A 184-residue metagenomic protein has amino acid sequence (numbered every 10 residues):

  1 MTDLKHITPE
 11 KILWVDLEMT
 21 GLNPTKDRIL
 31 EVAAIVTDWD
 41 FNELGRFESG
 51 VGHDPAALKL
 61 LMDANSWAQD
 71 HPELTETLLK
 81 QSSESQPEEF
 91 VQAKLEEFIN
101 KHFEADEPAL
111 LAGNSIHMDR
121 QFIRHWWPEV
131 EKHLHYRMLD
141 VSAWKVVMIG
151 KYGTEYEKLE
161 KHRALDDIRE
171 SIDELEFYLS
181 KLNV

Functional and structural regions predicted by a protein language model:
T2, D119, W144-V146: Short, motif-level signal for alpha-helix interfacial/capping segments enriched in acidic residues and aromatics/proline
T2-V15, M19-L111: Conserved non-catalytic scaffold segment of RNase H-like nuclease domains
D16-E18, D38, D119, D140 (+1 more regions): Acidic active-site catalytic centers that drive phospho-/nucleotidyl reactions and related ester hydrolyses
S83, Y136, E160-R163: Pocket-edge positions in alpha/beta enzyme catalytic cores
F90-A93, E97, S142, V146 (+2 more regions): Short, contiguous clusters of charged residues that form electrostatic/catalytic patches at enzyme active sites, used
I99-F103, M118-Y136: Substrate-recognition/cap helix-loop segment adjacent to the acidic, metal-dependent catalytic center of Asp-based
D106-I116, Q121-F122, W126, Y152-V184: Acidic, Mg2+-coordinating catalytic module of metal-dependent nucleases/exonucleases that use a two-metal-ion mechanism
H135-G153: Short, flexible loop segments at boundaries between secondary-structure elements
